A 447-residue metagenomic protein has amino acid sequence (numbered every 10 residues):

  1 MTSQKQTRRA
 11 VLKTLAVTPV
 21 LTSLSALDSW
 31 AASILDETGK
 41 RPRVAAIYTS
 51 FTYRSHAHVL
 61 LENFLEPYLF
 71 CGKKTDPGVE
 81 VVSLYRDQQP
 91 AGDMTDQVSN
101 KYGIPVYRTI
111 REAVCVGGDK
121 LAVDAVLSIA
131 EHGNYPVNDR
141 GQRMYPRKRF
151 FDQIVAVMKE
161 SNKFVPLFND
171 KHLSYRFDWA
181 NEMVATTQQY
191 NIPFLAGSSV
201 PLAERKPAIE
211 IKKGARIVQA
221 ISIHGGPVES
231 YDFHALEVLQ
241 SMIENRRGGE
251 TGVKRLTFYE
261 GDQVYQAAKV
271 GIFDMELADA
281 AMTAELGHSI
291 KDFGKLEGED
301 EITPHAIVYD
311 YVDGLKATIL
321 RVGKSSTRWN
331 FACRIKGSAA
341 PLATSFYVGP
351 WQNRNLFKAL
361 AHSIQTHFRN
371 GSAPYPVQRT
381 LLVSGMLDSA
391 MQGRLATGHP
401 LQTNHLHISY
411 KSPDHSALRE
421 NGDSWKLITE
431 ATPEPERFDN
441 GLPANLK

Functional and structural regions predicted by a protein language model:
T2-P19: N-terminal secretory signal peptides and thylakoid transit peptides that target proteins across membranes
L12, L61, L65, D96 (+7 more regions): Non-transmembrane alpha-helical segments in soluble domains of secreted/periplasmic/extracellular proteins
T22-S29: C-terminal segment of classical bacterial N-terminal signal peptides
A31-L167, Y175-E182, Q188-Y190, E244-D292 (+4 more regions): N-terminal glycine-/serine-/threonine-rich beta1-alpha1-beta2 phosphate-ribose binding loop of Rossmann-like
V44, E131, H172-L173, G197-V200 (+3 more regions): An acidic- and aromatic-residue-enriched active-site/binding cleft used to recognize and process polar
P105, P193, P400: Residue-level detector of anion-binding/catalytic polar loops
F151-D152, S161-I243: A contiguous active-site-proximal alpha/beta segment in oxidoreductase catalytic domains
I221-H224, H234-W351, N355-Q378, L387-M391 (+1 more regions): Contiguous beta-strand/loop segments that form the cofactor/metal-binding neighborhood of enzyme cores
